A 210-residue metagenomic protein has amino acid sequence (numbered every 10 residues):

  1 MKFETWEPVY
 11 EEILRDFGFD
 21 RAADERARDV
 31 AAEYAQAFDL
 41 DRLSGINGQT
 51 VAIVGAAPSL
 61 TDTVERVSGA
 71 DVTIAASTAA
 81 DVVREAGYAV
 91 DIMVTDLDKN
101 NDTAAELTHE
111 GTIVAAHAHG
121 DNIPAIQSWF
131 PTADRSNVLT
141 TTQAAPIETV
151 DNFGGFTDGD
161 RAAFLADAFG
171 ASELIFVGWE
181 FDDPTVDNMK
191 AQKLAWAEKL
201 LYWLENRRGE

Functional and structural regions predicted by a protein language model:
M1-V51, T61-T63, E173, W179 (+1 more regions): N-terminal donor/sugar-recognition subdomains of glycan-related enzymes, prototypically the membrane-proximal stem
R15-F19, A57, V114-G120: Short N-terminal helix-initiation segments at or just after the protein's N-terminus
D41-L43, T61-E65, T103-A105, L165-A166: Short, flexible, glycine/charge-rich loop motifs used to bind or transfer phosphoryl groups or to couple energy/partner
G45-Q49, I53, A57-R66, A70-K99: A glycine-rich, hydrophobic loop/mini-helix early in the fold
I53-G55, A115-H117, T141, F176-G178: Short beta-strand segments
P58, G120, A144, E180 (+1 more regions): A broadly conserved detector of short glycine/acidic/proline-rich loop/turn motifs that flank catalytic sites and bind
D71, A80-A171: Acidic/Gly/His-enriched mid-domain segments of enzyme catalytic cores or analogous surface patches that mediate
